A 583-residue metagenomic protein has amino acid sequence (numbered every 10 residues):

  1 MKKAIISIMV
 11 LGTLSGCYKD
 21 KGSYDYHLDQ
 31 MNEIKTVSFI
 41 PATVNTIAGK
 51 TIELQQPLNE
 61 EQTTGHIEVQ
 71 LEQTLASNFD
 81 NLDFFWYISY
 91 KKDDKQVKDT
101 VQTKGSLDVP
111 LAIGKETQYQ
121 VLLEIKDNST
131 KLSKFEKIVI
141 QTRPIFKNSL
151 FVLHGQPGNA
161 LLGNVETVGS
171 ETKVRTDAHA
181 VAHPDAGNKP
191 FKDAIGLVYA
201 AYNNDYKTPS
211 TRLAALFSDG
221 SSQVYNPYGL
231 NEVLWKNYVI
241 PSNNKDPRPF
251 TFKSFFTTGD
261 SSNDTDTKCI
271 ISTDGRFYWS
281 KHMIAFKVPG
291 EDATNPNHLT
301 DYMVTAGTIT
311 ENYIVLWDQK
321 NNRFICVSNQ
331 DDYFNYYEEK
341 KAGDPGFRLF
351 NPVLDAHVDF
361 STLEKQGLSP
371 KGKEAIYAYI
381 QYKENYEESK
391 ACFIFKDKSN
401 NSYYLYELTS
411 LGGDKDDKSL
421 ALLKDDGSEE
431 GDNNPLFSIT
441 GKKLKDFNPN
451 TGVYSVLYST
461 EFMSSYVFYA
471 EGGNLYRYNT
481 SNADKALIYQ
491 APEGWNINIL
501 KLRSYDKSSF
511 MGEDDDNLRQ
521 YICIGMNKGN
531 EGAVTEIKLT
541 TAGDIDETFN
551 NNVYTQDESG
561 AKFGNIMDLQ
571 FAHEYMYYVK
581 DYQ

Functional and structural regions predicted by a protein language model:
K2-S7: Sec-dependent signal peptide recognition, specifically the positively charged N-region followed immediately by
T13-G16: C-terminal motif of bacterial Sec signal peptides marking the signal peptidase cleavage site
Y18-H179, E513-D515, E531-A533, L539-Q583: Acidic/polar, low-complexity intrinsically disordered N-terminal segments immediately downstream of a Sec signal
N81-Y90, R323-C326, G473-R477: Extended low-complexity, serine/threonine- and proline-enriched intrinsically disordered segments
V168-G169, M283, T409-L411, T480-A483 (+1 more regions): Short loop/turn segments that connect beta-strands within beta-propeller blades
A180-P190, N203-Y454, K485-A486, I522: Preference for solvent-exposed, low-hydrophobicity sequence contexts
L436-S455, K485-D514, G543-D568: Conserved blade-ending motifs and adjacent loop-strand segments that build the rim/top face of beta-propeller domains
S455, S459-E536: Extended, charge-rich low-complexity regions and/or helical-solenoid scaffolds
